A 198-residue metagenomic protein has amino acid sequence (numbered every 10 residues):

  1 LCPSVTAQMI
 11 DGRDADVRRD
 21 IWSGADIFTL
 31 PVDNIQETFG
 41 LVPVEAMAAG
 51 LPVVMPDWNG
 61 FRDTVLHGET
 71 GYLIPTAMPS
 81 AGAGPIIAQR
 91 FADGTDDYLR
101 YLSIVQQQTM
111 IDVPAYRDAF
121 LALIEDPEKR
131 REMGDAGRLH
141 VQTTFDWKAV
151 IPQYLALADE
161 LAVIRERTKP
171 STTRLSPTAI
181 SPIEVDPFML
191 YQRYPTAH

Functional and structural regions predicted by a protein language model:
L1-R13, I27: Nucleotide-activated donor-binding/catalytic signature segment of Leloir-type glycosyltransferases, i.e., the conserved
D14-A25, A48, L66, G94: Short acidic alpha-helix that forms the nucleotide-activated donor recognition element in Leloir-type transferases
A15-R19, F61, Y116: Acidic, amphipathic alpha-helical patches
S23-T38, L51: Acidic donor-binding loop of glycosyltransferase active sites
G40-P43, F61: Short glycine/serine-rich donor-binding loops of glycosyltransferases
P52-M55, V65, Y72-L73: Short hydrophobic beta-strand element within catalytic cores of glycosyltransferases and related nucleotide-activated
P56-D57, I74-P75, S80-G82, A88: Conserved acidic donor-binding loop of glycosyltransferase catalytic domains
F91-H198: C-terminal amphipathic helix plus adjacent low-complexity, charged tail appended to glycosyltransferase catalytic
